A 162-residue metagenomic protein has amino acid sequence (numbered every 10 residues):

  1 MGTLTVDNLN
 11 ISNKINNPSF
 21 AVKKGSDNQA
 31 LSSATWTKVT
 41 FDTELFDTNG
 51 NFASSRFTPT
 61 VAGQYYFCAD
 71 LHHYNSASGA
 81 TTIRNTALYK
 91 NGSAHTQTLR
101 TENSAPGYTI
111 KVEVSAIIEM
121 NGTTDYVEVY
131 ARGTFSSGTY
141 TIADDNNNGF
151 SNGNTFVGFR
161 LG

Functional and structural regions predicted by a protein language model:
G2-D7, I11-G162: Extracellular jelly-roll beta-sandwich "head" domains, especially the C-terminal globular C1q domain
